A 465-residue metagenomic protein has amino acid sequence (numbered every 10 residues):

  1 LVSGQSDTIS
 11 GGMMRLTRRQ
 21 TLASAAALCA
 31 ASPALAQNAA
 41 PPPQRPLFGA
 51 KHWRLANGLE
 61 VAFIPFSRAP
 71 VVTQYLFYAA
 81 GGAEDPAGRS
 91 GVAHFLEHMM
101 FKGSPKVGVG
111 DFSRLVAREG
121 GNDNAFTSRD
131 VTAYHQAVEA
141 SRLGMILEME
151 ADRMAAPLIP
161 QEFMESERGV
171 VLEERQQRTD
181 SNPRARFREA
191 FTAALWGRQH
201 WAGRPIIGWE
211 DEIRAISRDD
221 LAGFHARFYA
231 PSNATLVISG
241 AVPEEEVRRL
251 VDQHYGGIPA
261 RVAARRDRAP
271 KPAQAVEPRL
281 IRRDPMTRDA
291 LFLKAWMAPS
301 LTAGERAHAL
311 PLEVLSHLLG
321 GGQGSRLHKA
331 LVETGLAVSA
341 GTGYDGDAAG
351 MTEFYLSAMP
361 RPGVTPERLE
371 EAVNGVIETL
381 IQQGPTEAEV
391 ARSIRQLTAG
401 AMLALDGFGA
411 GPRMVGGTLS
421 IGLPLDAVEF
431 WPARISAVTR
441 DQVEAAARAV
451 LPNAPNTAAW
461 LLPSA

Functional and structural regions predicted by a protein language model:
V2-L16: Secretory targeting signals
G11-G12, P33-R54: C-terminal segment of N-terminal export signals and the immediately downstream linker at the start of the mature
R15, Q20-Q37: N-terminal export signals
R15-T17, G49, R54, D111-R265 (+1 more regions): Charge-rich, well-structured scaffold segments of protease-associated domains
Q44-T73: Mature N-terminal segment immediately following signal peptide/propeptide cleavage in secreted/periplasmic
F66-R68, F77-G81, S104-P105, E139-S141 (+6 more regions): Solvent-exposed coil/turn segments that connect beta secondary-structure elements in extracytoplasmic/periplasmic
T73-A137, G203-I207, G321-L336, A348: M16/MPP (pitrilysin/insulinase) zinc-metallopeptidase core fold and M16-derived inactive scaffolds
Q176, A193, A263-G324: His/Glu-based metal-binding/catalytic segments typifying zinc-dependent metallopeptidases
